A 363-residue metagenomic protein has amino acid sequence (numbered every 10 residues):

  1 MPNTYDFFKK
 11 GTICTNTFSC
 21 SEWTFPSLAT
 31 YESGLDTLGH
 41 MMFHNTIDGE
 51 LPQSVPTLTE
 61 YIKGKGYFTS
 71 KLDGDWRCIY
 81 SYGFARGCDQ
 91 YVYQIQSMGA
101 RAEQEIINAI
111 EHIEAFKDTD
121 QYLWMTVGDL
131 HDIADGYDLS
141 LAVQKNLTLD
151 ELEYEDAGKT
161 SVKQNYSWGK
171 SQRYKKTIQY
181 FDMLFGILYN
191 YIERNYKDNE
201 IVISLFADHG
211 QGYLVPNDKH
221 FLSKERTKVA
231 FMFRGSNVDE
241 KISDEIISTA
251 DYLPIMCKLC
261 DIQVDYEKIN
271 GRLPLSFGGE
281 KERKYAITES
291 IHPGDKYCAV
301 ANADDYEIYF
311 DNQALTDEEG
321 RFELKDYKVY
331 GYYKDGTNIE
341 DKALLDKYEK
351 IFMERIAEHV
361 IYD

Functional and structural regions predicted by a protein language model:
M1-D363: Catalytic domains that recognize anionic headgroups
